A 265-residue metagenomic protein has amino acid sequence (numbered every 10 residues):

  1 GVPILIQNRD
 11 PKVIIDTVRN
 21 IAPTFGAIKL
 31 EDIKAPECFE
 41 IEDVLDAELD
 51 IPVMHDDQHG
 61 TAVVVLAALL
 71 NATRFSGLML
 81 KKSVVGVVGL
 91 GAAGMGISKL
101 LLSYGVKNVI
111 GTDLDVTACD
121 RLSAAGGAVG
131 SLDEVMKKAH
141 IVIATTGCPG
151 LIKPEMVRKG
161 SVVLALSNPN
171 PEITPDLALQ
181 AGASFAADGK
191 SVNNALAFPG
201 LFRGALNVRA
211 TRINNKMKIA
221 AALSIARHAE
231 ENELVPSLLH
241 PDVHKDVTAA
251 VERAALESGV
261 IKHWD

Functional and structural regions predicted by a protein language model:
G1-S83, F202, L206, S258-V260: Glycine/serine-rich phosphate-binding loop and adjoining beta1-alpha1 elements at the start of nucleotide-handling
P3, K29-D32, V53-D56, G111-T112 (+4 more regions): General beta-strand structural signal in soluble alpha/beta enzymes
I6-Q7, D32-A35, D56-H59, L114-D115 (+4 more regions): Short, ordered loop/turn segments at secondary-structure junctions
D56, A165-S167, E172-W264: Adenosine-phosphate binding glycine-rich loop
H59, V63-G147: Glycine-rich phosphate/diphosphate-binding loop of Rossmann-like nucleotide-binding domains
A128-A186: Rossmann-like adenosine-cofactor binding region
